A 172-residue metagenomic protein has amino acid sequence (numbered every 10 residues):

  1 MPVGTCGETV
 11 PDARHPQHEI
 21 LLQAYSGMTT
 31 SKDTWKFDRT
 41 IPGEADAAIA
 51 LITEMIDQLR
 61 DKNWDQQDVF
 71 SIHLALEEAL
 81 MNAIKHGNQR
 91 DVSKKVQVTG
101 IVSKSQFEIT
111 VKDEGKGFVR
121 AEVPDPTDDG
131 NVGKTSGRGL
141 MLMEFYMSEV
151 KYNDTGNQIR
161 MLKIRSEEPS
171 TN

Functional and structural regions predicted by a protein language model:
P2-E8, A13: Extreme N-terminal basic, low-complexity initiation segments that serve as generic localization/processing leaders
C6, H18-D38, I84-N172: Conserved beta-strand-loop-beta-strand hairpin that lines the nucleotide-binding pocket of ATP/GTP-utilizing enzymes
K36-I49, T53: STAS-typified acidic loop motif
F37-I41, D61-D65, D125: A short, mixed-charge helix-start or loop-turn motif at secondary-structure junctions
G43, W64-Q67, D91, V102: Structural signature of the histidine kinase catalytic ATP-binding subdomain
A48-I49, V69, H73, S93 (+1 more regions): Short, structured helix-loop boundary elements
T53-E77, V132-G133: Conserved short strand/loop->alpha-helix "switch" segment adjacent to the catalytic nucleotide/phosphoryl-transfer site
E78, N82: Conserved polar catalytic motif of the HATPase_c/GHKL fold
